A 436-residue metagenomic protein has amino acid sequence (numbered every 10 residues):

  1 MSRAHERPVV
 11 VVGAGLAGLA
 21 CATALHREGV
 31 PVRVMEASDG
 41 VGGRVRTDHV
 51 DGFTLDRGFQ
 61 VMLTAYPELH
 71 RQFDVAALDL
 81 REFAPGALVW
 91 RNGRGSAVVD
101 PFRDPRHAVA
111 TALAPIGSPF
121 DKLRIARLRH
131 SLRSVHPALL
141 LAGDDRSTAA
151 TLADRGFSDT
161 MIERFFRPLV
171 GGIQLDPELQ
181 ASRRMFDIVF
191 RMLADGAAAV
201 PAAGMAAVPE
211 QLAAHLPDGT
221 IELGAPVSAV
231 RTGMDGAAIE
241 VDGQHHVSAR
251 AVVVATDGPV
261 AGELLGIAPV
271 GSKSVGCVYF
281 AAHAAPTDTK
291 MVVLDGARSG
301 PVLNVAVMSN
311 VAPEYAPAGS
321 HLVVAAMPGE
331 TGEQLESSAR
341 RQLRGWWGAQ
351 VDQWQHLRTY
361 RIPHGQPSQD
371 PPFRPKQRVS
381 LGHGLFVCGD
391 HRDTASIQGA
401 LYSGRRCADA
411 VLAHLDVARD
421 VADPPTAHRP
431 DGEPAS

Functional and structural regions predicted by a protein language model:
S2, P313-S436: Conserved flavin/dinucleotide-binding core of flavoenzymes
A4, S228-E336, G345-W346, H428-S436: Mid-domain catalytic core of redox enzymes that form a hydrophobic substrate pocket/lid adjacent to a catalytic redox
R7-V34: N-terminal Rossmann-like FAD-binding beta1-loop-alpha1 element of flavoenzymes
L16-A17, V41, S403: Hydrophobic/small residue at the entry helix of a nucleotide-binding pocket
H26-V50: Glycine-rich FAD pyrophosphate-binding loop
D48-Q72: N-terminal glycine-rich dinucleotide-binding loop that anchors FAD/FMN and/or NAD(P) in oxidoreductases
Y66-H70, D74, D79-L179, M192-D195: Mobile amphipathic helical/loop "lid" adjacent to a hydrophobic cofactor/ligand pocket
D187-G243, V247: Helical element adjacent to the flavin cofactor pocket in flavoenzyme catalytic cores
